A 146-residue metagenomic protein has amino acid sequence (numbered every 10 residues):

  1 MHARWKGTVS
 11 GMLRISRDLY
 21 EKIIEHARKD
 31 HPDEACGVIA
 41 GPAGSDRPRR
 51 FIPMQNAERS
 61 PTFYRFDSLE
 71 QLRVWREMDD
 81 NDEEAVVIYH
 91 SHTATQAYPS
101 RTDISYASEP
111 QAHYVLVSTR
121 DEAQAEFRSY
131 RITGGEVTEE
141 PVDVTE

Functional and structural regions predicted by a protein language model:
H2-A85, A94-E146: Conserved beta-strand-loop surface patch within small alpha/beta domains used for substrate/adaptor or ligand engagement
I88: Conserved, mostly hydrophobic/aromatic
S91: Metallo-beta-lactamase
